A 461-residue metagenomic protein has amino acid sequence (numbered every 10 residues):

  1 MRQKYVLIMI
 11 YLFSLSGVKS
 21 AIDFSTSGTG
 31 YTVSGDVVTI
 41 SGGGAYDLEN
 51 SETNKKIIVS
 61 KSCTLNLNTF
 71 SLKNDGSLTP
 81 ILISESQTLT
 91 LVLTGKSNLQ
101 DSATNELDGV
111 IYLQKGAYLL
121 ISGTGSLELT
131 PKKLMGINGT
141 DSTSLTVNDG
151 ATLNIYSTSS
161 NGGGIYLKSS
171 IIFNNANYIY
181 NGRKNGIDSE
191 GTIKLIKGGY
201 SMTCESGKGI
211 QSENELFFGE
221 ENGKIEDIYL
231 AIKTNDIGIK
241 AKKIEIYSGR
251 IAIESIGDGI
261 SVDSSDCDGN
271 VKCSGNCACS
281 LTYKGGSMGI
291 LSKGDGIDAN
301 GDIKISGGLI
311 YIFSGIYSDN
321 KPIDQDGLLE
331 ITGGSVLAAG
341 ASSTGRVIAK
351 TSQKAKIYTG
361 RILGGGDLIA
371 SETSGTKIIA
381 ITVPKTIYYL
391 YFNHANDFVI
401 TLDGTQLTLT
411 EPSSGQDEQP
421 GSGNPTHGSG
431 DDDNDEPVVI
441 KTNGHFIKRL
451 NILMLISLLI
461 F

Functional and structural regions predicted by a protein language model:
M1-I10: Classical eukaryotic N-terminal signal peptides for Sec-dependent ER targeting/secretion, especially the positively
L7-I8, S422, I440, I452: Short amphipathic alpha-helical "recognition" segments used for binding
L12-A21, I460-F461: N-terminal signal peptide
K19-K441: A composition-driven surface/loop motif
N443-F461: Cleavable C-terminal sorting propeptides in eukaryotic secreted/cell-surface proteins
